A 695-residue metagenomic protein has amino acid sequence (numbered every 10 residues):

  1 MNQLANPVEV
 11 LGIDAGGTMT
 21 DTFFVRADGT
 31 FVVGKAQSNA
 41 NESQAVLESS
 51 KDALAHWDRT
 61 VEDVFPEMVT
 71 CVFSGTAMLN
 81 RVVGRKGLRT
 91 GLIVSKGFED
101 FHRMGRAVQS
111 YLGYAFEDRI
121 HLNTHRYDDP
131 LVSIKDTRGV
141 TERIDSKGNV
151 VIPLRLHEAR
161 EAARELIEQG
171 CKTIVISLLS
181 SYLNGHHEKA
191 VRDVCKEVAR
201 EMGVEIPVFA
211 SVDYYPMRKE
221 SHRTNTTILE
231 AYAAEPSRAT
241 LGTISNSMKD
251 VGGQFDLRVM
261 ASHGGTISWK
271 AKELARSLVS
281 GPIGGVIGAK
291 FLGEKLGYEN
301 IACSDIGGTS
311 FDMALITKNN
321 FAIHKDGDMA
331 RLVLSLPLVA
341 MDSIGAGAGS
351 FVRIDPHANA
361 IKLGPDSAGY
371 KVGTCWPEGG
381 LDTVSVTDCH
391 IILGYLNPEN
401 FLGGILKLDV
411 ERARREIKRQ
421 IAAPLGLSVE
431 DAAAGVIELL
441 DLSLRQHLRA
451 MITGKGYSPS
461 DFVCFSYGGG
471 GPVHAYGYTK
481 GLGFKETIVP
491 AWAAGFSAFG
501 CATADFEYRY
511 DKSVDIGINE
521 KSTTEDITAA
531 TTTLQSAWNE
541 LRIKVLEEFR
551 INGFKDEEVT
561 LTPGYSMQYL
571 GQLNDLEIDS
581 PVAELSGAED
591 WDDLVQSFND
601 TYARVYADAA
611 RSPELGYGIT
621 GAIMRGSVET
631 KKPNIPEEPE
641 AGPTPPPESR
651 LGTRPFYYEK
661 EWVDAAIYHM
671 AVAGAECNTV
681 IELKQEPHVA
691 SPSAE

Functional and structural regions predicted by a protein language model:
M1-G91, D145, I152-V175, E188-S211 (+12 more regions): N-terminal glycine/serine-rich phosphate-binding loop of ATP-dependent small-molecule kinases, especially carbohydrate
A5-V10, H157-E161, E165, Q169-G170 (+10 more regions): C-terminal, non-catalytic interaction/recognition modules in large multi-subunit enzymes and RNPs
I13-G17, G75-A77, R85-K86, S95 (+6 more regions): A short acidic Gly-Thr/Ser loop motif
A15-Q44, N123, L131-K147, R218 (+1 more regions): Short glycine-rich, Thr/Ser-proximal phosphate-binding strand/loop in the N-terminal lobe of ATP-dependent enzymes
T22-V25, V33-N41, G91-G97, M104 (+3 more regions): Glycine-rich phosphate-binding loop of actin/hexokinase-like ATP-binding domains
S74-G75, S177-S180, S211-D213, S262-H263 (+4 more regions): Glycine-rich beta-strand-to-loop/alpha-helix junction loops that act as flexible
R89-N149, S211-Y215: Active-site phosphate-binding/coordination module
V175-T227, A231, E399-F401, D409 (+2 more regions): Terminal amphipathic helices with adjacent charged low-complexity linkers/tails
